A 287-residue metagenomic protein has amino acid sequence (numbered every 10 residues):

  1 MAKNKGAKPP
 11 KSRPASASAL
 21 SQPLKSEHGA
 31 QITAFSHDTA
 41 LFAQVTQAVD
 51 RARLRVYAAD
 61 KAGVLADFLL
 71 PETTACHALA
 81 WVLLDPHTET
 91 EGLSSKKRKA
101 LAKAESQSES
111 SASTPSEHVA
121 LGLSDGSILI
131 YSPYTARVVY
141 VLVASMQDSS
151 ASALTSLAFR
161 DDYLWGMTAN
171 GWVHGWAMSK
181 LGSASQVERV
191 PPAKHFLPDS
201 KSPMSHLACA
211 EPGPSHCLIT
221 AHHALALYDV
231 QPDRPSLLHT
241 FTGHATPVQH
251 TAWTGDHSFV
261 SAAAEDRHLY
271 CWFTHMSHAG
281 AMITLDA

Functional and structural regions predicted by a protein language model:
A2, F42-L70, T135: Beta-propeller domains
A2-G29, K61-G63, V190-P191: A short helix->beta-strand "capping" segment at the edge of beta-propeller domains
S21-K25, A66-P71, Y140-D148, Q186-E188 (+3 more regions): Short C-terminal beta-strands that terminate individual repeats in beta-propeller domains, predominantly WD40 blades
Q22-A52, A75: Beta-strand-rich domains and repeat architectures in extracellular enzymes and scaffolds, especially beta-propellers
E27-F35, T73-S111, D148-A158, H195-A210 (+2 more regions): Canonical WD40 repeat/beta-propeller blade segments in eukaryotic WD-repeat proteins
A34-F35, F42-A48, A112, V119-L123 (+3 more regions): Conserved beta-strand element within WD40/beta-propeller blades
A52-R55, A66, L129, H174 (+3 more regions): WD40 beta-propeller blade core
A59-K61, P133-A136, M178-L181, V230-D233 (+1 more regions): Short loop/turn segments that connect beta-strands within beta-propeller blades
